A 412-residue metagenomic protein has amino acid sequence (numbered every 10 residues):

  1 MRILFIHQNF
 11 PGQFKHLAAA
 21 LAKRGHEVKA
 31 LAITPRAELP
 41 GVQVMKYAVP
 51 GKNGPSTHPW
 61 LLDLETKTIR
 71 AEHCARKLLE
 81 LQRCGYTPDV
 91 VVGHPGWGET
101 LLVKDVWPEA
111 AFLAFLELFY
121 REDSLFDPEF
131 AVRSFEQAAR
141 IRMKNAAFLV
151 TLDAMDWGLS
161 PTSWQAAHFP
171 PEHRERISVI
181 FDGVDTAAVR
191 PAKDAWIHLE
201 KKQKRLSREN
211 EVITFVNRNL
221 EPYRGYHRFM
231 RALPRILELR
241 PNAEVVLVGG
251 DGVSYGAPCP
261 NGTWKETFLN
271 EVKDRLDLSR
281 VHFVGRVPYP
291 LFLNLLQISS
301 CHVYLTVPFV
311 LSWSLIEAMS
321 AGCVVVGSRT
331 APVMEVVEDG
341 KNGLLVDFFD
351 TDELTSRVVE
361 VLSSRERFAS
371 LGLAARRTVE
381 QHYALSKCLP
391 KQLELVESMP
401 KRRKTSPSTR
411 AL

Functional and structural regions predicted by a protein language model:
G51-L61, E109-A146, A187-W196, S207-R208 (+1 more regions): Acceptor-binding helix/loop patch of EC 2.4 sugar-transfer enzymes, predominantly nucleotide-sugar-dependent
R142-H198: A short, active-site helix/loop in glycosyltransferases that binds the activated sugar's phosphate group
L159, E200-R224, M230-R235, V245-V248: Conserved donor-binding/catalytic core segment of Leloir-type glycosyltransferases
V253, C259-R286: Nucleotide-activated donor-binding/catalytic signature segment of Leloir-type glycosyltransferases, i.e., the conserved
V307: Aromatic "clamp/platform" in nucleotide-sugar-dependent glycosyltransferases that forms part of the donor/acceptor
V324-G327: Short hydrophobic beta-strand element within catalytic cores of glycosyltransferases and related nucleotide-activated
D339-G340, L344-T351, E360-R365: Conserved acidic donor-binding segment of nucleotide-sugar-dependent glycosyltransferases
E353, E360, R367-H382, C388-E394: A short, well-ordered alpha-helix in the C-terminal region of glycosyltransferases
